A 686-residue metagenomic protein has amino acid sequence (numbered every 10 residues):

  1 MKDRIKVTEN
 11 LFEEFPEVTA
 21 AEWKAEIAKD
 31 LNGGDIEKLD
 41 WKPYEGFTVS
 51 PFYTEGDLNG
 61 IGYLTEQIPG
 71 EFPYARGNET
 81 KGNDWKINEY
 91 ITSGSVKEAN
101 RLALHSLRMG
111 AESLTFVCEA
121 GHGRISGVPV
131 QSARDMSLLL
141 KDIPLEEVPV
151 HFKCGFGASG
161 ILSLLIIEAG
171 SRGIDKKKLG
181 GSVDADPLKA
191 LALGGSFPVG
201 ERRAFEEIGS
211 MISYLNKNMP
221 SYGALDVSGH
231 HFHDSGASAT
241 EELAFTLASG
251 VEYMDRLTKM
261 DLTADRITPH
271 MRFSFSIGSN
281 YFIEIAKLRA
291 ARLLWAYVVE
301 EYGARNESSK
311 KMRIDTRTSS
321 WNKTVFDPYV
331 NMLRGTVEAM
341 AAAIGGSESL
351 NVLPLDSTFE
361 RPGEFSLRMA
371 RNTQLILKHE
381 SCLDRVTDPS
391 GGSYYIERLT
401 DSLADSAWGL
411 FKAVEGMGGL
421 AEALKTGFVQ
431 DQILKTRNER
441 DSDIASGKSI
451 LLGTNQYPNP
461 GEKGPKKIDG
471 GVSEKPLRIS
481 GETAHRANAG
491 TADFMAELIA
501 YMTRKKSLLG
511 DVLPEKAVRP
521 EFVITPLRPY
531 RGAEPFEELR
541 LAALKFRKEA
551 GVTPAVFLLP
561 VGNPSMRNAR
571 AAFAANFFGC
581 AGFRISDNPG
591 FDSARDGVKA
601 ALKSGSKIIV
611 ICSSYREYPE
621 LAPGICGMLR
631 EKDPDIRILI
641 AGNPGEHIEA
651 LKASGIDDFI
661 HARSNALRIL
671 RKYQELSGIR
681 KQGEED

Functional and structural regions predicted by a protein language model:
M1-N280, E284, Y302-R305, K310-D315 (+15 more regions): Catalytic alpha/beta active-site cores
D3-K6, V337-M340, S347-G532, F557 (+1 more regions): Active-site or pore-adjacent capping/gating segments
G46, G110, G173, W295 (+4 more regions): Conserved, mostly hydrophobic/aromatic
Y53-M109, T115, V330-E338, S442-S613: Non-catalytic terminal/interface segments that mediate subunit docking, oligomerization, and allosteric communication
C118, G229, F275-I277, T316-T318 (+12 more regions): Active-site proximal loops enriched in glycine and acidic residues that flank catalytic Cys/His/Asp and coordinate
A237-A244, G278-A290, S319-M332, E360-A370 (+5 more regions): Short glycine/threonine-rich loop-to-helix capping motif typified by GTGT followed within a few residues by an Asp-Pro
G250, F273-A370: Glycine-rich anion/phosphate-binding loop at the beta-strand->alpha-helix junction
Q682-D686: Short, basic, low-complexity termini and linkers enriched in Ser/Thr/Gly/Pro that act as targeting/leader peptides
